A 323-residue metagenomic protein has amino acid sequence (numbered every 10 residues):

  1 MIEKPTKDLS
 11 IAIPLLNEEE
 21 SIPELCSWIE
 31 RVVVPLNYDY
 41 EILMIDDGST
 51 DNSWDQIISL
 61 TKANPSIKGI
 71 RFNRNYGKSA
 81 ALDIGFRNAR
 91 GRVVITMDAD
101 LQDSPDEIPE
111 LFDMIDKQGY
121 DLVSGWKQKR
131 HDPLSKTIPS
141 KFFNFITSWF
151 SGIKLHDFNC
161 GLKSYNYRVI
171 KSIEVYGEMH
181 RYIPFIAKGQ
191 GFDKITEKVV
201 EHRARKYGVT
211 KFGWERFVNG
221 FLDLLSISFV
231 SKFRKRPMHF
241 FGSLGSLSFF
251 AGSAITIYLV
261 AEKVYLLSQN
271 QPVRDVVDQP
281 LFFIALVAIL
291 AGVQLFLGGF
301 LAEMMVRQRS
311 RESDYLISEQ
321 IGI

Functional and structural regions predicted by a protein language model:
M1-P5, F185-I323: Hydrophobic helical membrane-anchoring modules
M1-R31, Y38: N-proximal low-complexity "stem/linker" segments adjacent to membrane-targeting elements
S10-P14, L43-M44, R71, F86: Short hydrophobic beta-strand elements that form part of the catalytic alpha/beta core underpinning NDP-sugar/donor
E18-S21, S49, K78, S104 (+1 more regions): Donor nucleotide-sugar binding loop of glycosyltransferases
C26, E30, Y38-S49, I70-R71: Short beta-strand/loop segment that forms part of the nucleotide-sugar
D46-D55, L101-Q102: A conserved acidic beta->alpha catalytic loop
S59, K68-R74, K78-N88, V93 (+3 more regions): Acceptor/aglycone-binding surface of glycosyltransferases and processive sugar-polymer synthases
